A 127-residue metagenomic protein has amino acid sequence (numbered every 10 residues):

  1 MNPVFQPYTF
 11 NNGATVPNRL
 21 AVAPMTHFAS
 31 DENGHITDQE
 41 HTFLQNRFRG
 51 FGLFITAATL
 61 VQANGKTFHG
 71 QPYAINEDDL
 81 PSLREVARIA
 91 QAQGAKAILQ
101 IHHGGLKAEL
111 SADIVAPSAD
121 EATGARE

Functional and structural regions predicted by a protein language model:
M1-A21, A90: N-terminal amphipathic alpha-helix/helix-capping segment at the start of soluble metabolic enzymes
R19-A21, L53-I55, K96-Q100: Structural preference for beta-strand elements that scaffold enzyme active sites
V22, R47, A90, L99: Conserved, mostly hydrophobic/aromatic
A23-E32, H69-P72: Short, basic, glycine/proline-bearing loop/turn elements
E40-Q62: Catalytic domains of carbohydrate-active enzymes, especially glycoside hydrolases
I55-L80, I101-I114: Glycine-rich, proline-tolerant flexible connector loops at the mouths of alpha/beta enzymes
L83-A92: Surface-exposed amphipathic alpha-helices with a cationic face
Q91, H102-E127: Non-globular sequence segments
